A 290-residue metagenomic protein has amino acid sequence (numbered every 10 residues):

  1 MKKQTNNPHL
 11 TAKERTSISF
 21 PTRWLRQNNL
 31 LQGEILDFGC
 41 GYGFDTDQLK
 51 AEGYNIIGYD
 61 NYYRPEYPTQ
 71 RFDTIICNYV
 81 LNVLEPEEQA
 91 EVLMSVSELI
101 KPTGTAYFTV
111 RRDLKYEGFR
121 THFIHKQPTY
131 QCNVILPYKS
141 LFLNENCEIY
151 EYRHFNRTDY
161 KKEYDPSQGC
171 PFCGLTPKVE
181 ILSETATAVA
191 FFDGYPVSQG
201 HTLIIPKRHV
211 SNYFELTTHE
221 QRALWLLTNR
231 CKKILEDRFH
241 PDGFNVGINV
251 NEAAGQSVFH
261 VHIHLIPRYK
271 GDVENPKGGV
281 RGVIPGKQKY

Functional and structural regions predicted by a protein language model:
M1-Q70, S95, T105-K162: Class I (Rossmann-like) S-adenosyl-L-methionine-dependent methyltransferase catalytic domain, capturing the SAM-binding
K13-F20, E88, A223, L227: Soluble or luminal CAZymes and related metallo-dependent hydrolases
I76: A conserved beta-strand element that flanks and buttresses the S-adenosyl-L-methionine
Y79-V80: Short catalytic micro-motifs in class I SAM-dependent methyltransferases
A90-P102: A short glycine-rich, Lys/Arg-flanked "PGG" loop and its adjoining helix->strand segment in the class I
K161-Y290: HIT superfamily nucleotide-processing domains
